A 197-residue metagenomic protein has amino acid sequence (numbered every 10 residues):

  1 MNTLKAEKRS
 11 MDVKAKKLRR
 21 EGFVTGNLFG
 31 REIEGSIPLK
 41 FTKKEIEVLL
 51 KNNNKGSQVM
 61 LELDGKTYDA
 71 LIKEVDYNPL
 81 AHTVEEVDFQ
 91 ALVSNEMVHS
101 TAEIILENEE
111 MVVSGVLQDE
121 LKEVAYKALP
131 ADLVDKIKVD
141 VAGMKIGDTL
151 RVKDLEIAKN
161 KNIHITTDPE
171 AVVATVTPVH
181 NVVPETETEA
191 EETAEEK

Functional and structural regions predicted by a protein language model:
M1-K197: Acidic, negatively charged sequence tracts
